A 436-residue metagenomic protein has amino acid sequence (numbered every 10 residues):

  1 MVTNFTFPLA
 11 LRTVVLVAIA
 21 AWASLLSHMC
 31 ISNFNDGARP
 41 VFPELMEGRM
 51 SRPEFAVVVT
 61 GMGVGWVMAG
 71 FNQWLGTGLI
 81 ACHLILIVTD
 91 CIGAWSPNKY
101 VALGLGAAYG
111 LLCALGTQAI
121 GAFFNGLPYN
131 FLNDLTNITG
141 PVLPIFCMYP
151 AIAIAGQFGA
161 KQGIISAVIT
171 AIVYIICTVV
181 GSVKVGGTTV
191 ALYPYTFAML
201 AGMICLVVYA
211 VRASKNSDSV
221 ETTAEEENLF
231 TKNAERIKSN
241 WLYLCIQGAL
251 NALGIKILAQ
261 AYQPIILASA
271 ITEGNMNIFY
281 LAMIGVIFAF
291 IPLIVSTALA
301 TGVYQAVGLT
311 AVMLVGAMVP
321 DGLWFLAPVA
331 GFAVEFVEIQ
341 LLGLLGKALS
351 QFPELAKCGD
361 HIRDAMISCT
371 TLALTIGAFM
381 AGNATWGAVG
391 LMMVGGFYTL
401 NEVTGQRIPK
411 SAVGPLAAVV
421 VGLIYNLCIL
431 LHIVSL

Functional and structural regions predicted by a protein language model:
M1-V59, L84-Y304, V312-L436: Signature of multi-pass transmembrane helix bundles
G61-W95: Glycine-rich, N-terminal phosphate-binding loop and its surrounding beta-alpha-beta segment
